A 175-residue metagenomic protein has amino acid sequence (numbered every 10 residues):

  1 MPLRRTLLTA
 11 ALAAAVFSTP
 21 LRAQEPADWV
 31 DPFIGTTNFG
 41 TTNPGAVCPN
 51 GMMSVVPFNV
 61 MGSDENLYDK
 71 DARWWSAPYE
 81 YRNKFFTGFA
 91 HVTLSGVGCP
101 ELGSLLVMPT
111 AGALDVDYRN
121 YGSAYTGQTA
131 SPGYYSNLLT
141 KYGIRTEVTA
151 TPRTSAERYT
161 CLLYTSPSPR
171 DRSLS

Functional and structural regions predicted by a protein language model:
M1-L8: Bacterial N-terminal signal peptides that target proteins for export
L8-F17: Hydrophobic helical h-region of N-terminal Sec-dependent signal peptides in bacterial secretory/periplasmic proteins
T19-A23: Sec/Tat signal peptide C-region and signal peptidase I cleavage site
Q24-S166, R170: Accessory carbohydrate-recognition regions in carbohydrate-active enzymes
R172-S175: N-terminal low-complexity segments that are often proline-rich with Ser/Thr-Pro
